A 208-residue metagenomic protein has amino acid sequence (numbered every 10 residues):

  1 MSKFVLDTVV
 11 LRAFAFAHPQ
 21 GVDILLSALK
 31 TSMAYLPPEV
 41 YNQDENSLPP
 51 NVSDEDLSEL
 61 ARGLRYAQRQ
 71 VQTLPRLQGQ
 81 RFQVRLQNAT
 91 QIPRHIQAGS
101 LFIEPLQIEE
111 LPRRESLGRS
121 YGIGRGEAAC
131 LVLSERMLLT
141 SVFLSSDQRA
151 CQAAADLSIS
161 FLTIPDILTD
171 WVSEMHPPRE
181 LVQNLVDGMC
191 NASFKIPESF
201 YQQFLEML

Functional and structural regions predicted by a protein language model:
S2-L139, Q148, D156-L157, D166-V172 (+1 more regions): Active-site-proximal, substrate-binding regions of enzyme catalytic domains and RNA-binding/basic surfaces
L144-S145: Short beta-strand scaffold positions
A153: Glycine/proline-rich loop-helix segments at beta-alpha junctions forming the active-site rim of enzyme cores
T163: Charged, structured surface patches that assemble and position nucleic-acid processing machinery
